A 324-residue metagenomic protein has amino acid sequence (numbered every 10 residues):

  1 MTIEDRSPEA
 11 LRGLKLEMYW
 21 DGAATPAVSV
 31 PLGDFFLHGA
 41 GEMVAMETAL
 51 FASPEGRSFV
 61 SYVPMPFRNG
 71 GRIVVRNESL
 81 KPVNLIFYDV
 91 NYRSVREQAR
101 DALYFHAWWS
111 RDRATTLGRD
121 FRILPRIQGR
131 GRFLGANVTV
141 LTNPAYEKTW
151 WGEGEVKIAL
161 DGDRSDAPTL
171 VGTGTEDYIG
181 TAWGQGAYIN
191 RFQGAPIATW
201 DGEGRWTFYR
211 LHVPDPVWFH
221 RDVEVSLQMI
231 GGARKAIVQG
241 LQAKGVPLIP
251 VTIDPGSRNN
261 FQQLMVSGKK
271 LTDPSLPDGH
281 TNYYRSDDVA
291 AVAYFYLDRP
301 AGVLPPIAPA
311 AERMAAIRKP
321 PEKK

Functional and structural regions predicted by a protein language model:
M1-K324: Beta-strand-centric surfaces of beta-sandwich/beta-rich domains
